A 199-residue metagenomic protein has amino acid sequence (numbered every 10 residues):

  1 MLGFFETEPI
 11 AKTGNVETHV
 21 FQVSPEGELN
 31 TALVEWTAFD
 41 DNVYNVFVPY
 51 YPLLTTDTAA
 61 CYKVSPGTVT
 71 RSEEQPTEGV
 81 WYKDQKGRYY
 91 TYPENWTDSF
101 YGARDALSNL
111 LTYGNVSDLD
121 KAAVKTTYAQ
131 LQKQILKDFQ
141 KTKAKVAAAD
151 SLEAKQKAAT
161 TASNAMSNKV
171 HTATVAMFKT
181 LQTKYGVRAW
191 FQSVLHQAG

Functional and structural regions predicted by a protein language model:
M1-G199: C-terminus-biased signal that marks the final domain/tail of proteins
